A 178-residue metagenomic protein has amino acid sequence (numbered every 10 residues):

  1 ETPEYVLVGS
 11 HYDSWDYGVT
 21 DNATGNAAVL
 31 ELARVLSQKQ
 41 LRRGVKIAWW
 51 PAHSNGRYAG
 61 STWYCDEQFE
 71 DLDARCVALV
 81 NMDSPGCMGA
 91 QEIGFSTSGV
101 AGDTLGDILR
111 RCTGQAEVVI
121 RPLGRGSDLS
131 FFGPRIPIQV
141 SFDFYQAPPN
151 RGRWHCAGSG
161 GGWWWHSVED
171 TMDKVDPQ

Functional and structural regions predicted by a protein language model:
E1-D13: Acidic/His- and Gly-rich active-site-bordering loop/insert found across diverse amide/peptide-bond hydrolases
E1-T2, K39-R42, D71-A74, G133-I136 (+1 more regions): Extracellular/periplasmic catalytic domains that process cell-envelope and extracellular macromolecules
V6-V8, A48, A78-V80, C112 (+1 more regions): Hydrophobic/aromatic beta-strand patches that form the interior of the parallel beta-sheet core in alpha/beta enzyme
L7-S10, L36, A59, G160 (+1 more regions): Residue-level signal for pocket-adjacent positions within structured domains
Y12, P51, Y145-P148: Short beta-strand segments enriched in hydrophobic/aromatic residues within well-folded beta-rich domains
S14-T104, I108: Acidic/histidine-rich catalytic neighborhood of metal-dependent amide-processing enzymes
P85-Q178: Active-site-adjacent substrate-binding region of metalloamidase/peptidase-like peptide-processing proteins
